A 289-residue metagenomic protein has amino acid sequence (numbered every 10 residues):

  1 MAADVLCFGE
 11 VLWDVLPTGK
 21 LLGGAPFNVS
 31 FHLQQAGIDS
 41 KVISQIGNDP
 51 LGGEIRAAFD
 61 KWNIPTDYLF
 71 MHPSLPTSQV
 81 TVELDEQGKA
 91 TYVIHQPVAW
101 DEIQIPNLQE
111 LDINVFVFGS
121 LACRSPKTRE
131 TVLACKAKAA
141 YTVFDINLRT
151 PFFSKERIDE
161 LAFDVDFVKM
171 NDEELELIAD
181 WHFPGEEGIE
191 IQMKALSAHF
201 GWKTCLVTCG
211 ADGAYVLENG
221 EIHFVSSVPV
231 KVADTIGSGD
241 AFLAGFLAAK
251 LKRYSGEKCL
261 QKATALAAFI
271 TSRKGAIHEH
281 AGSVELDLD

Functional and structural regions predicted by a protein language model:
M1-A3, H182, E186-D289: Conserved phosphate-binding/catalytic region of the ribokinase-like
M1-L6, A58-D60, T66-L69, E86-E221 (+1 more regions): Ribokinase/PfkB-type carbohydrate-kinase core domain
V5-C7, D14-V80, L84-K89, I94-W100 (+1 more regions): Substrate-binding N-lobe of the ribokinase-like
G9-D14, F224-S226: Short, hydrophobic/aliphatic alpha-helical segments
L12-V15, R149, E174-E176, V230-K231: A short, flexible beta-alpha/helix-coil linker loop
K20-G24, P50, P76, F152 (+4 more regions): Residues at secondary-structure transition points
I46, L121, V230: Hydrophobic pocket-lining residues within nucleotide cofactor-binding pockets
